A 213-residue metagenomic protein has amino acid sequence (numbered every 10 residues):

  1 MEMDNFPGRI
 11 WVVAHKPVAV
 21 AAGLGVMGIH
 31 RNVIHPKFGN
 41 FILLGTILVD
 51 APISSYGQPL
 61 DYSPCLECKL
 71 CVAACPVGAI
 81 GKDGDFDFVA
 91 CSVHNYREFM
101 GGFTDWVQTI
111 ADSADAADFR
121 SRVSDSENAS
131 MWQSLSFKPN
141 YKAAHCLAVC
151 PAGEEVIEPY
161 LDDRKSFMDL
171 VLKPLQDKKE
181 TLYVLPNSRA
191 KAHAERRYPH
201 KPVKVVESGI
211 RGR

Functional and structural regions predicted by a protein language model:
M1-E154, E158-L170: Catalytic cores of enzyme domains
D105-W106, L182-V184: Short, intrinsically disordered/low-complexity patches at protein termini and at juxtamembrane boundaries
D162-R164, M168-Q176, E180, H200-P202: Compact disulfide-stabilized, cysteine-rich extracellular microdomains and processed peptide cores in secreted proteins
L185-A190: Long, intrinsically disordered, low-complexity regulatory segments adjacent to structured domains
K191-G212: Long, compositionally biased charged/polar accessory segments in the mid-to-C-terminal portions of proteins
